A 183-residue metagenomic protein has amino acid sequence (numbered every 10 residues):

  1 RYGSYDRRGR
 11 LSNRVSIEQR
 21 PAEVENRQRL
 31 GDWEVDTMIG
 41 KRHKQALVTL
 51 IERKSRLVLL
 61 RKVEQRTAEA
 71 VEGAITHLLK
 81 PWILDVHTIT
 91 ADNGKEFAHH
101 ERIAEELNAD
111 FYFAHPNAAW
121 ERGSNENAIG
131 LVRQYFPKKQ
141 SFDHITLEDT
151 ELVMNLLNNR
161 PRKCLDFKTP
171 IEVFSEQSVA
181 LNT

Functional and structural regions predicted by a protein language model:
R1-L47: Mobile-element integrase/transposase regions, centering on the N-terminal DNA-binding/Zn-coordinating module
D36, L50, R56, I75 (+4 more regions): Mobile genetic element proteins and their domesticated derivatives, centered on retroelements and DNA transposons
I39-H43, L60-I83: Active-site beta-loop-alpha junctions of metal-dependent nucleic acid enzymes, especially the RNase H-like/DDE
H43-Q45, R53-V58: Coil-to-beta-strand transition motifs
R56-R61, F113, K138-Q140: Short small-residue beta-strand/loop micro-motif enriched in glycine and branched aliphatics
A91-N93, A98-E101, E106, F113-Q134 (+1 more regions): RNase H-like two-metal-ion nuclease catalytic core shared by retroviral integrases and related mobile-element nucleases
K138-T183: C-terminal domain-tail junction helix/linker
